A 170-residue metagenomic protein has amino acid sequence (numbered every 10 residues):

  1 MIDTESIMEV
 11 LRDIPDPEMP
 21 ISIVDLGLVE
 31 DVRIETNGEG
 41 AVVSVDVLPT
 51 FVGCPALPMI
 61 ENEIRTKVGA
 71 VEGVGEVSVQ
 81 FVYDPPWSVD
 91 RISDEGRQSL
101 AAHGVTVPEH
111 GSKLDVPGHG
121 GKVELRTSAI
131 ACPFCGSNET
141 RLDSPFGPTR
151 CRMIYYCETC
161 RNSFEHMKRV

Functional and structural regions predicted by a protein language model:
M1-G27: N-proximal, solvent-exposed amphipathic alpha-helical segments enriched in charged/polar residues
E18-L48: Short edge beta-strands and adjacent turn/loop segments
T50-E76: Short, non-transmembrane amphipathic alpha-helical segments
V52, I130, Y155: Cys/His-enriched microdomains
C132-C135, C157-C160: Short cysteine-rich clusters marking metal-coordination/redox-active sites
S137-R141, E165: Short functional micro-motifs and their immediate structural scaffolds
S144-I154: Short linker/helix segments within small regulatory modules
T159-V170: Short metal-binding segments enriched for Cys and/or His
